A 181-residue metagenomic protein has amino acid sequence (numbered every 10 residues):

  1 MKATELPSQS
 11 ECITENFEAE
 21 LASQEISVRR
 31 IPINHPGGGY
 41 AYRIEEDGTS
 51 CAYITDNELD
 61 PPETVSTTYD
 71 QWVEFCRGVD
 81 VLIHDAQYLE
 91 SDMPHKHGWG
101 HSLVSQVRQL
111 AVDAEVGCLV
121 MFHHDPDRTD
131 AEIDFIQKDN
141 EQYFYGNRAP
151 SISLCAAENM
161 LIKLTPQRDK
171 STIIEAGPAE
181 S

Functional and structural regions predicted by a protein language model:
K2-F122, I133-Q142, R148, T165-S181: Metal-dependent phosphodiesterase/nuclease catalytic metal-binding core
D92, D127-R128: Short secondary-structure capping/turn micro-motifs that flank functional sites
V120-D127, N159: G-domain G4 guanine-recognition motif of GTPases
R128, F135-I136, C155-A157: Active-site core of metal-dependent hydrolases
G146-L161: Canonical P-loop GTPase G-domain recognition
